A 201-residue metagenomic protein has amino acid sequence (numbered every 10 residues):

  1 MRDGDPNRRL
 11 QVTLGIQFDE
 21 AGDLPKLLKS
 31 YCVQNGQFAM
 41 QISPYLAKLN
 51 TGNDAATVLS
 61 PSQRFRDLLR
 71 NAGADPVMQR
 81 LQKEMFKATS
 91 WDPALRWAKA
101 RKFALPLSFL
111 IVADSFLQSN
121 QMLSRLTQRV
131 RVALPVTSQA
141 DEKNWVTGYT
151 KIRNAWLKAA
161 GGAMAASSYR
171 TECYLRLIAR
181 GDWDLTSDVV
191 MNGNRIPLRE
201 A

Functional and structural regions predicted by a protein language model:
M1-I111, D184, M191, P197-E200: Acidic, aromatic-lined catalytic clefts of primarily extracellular/periplasmic carbohydrate-active enzymes that remodel
R9-E20, M122-W145: Short secondary-structure subsegments characteristic of cysteine-rich extracellular domains
L28, F38-Q41, R96, M122-T127 (+2 more regions): Generic marker of "main functional regions" within proteins
V33, F86-R96, A113-Q121, R131 (+2 more regions): Sec-exported extracytoplasmic/periplasmic mature domains
P93, A98-L110, F116-L126, D141 (+1 more regions): Long, repeat-rich segments with strong aromatic
R131-A201: Low-complexity, Gly/Ser/Thr/Pro-rich intrinsically disordered linker/tail segments
